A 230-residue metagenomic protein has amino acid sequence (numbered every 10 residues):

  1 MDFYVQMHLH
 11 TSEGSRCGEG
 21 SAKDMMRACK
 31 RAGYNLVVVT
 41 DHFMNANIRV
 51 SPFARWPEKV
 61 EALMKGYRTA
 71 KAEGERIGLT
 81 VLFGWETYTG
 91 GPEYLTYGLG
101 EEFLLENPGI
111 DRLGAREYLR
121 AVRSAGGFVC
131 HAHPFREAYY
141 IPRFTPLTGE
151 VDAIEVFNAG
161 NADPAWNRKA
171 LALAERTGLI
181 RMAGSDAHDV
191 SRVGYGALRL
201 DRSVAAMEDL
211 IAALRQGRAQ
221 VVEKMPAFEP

Functional and structural regions predicted by a protein language model:
M1-F83, T87-T89, T148-G149, V190-S191 (+1 more regions): An N-terminally biased module of ancient metal coordination in phosphate/nucleic-acid-related enzymes
M1-T11, S15, S21-R27, G90-E106 (+3 more regions): Charged catalytic cores and adjacent phosphate/nucleic-acid-binding surfaces used for phosphate/nucleic-acid chemistry
V37-V39, C130-H131, E155: Conserved beta-strand positions in the central sheet of alpha/beta enzyme cores
H42, P134, A159: Flexible loop residues that form catalytic and substrate-binding hotspots at small-molecule/glycan-binding clefts
G84-E86, A132, G184: Conserved beta-strand termini and adjacent loop/short-helix elements that scaffold enzyme active sites in alpha/beta
G109-D111: Active-site-proximal loop/helix segment associated with metal-binding centers of metalloenzymes
E117-R123: Short, cationic low-complexity segments
